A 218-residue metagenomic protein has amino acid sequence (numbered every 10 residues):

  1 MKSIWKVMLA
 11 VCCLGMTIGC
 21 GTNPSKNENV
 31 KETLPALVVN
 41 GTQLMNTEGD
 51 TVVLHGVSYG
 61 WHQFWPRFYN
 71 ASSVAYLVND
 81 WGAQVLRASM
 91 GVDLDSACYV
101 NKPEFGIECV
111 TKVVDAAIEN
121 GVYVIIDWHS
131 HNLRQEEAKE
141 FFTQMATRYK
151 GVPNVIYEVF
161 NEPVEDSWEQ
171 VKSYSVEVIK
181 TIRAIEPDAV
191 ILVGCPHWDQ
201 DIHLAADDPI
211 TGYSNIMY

Functional and structural regions predicted by a protein language model:
K2-A10: Sec-dependent signal peptide recognition, specifically the positively charged N-region followed immediately by
C13: Active-site regions of metal-assisted phosphoester/phosphodiester hydrolases, unifying DNase/endonuclease modules
M16-G19: C-terminal motif of bacterial Sec signal peptides marking the signal peptidase cleavage site
G21-V85, V100: N-terminal carbohydrate-binding accessory modules
A36, W61, P66, G82 (+6 more regions): Extracellular glycoside hydrolase catalytic/binding regions
G41-Q43, V113, K172-E177: Short low-complexity stretches enriched in small and charged residues
H55, G91, V164: Localized chelating/binding microdomains that coordinate divalent metal ions or stabilize phosphate-bearing
N70-Q144, T181-I185: Aromatic-lined substrate-binding rim segments of carbohydrate-active enzymes
